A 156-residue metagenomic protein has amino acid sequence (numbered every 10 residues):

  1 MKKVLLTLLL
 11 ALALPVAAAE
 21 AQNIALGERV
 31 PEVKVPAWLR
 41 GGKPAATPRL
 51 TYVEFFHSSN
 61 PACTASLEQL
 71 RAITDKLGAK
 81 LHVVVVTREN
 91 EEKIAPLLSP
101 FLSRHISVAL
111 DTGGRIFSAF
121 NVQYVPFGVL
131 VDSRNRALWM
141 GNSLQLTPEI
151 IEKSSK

Functional and structural regions predicted by a protein language model:
M1-V4: Positively charged n-region of N-terminal signal peptides that target proteins for export
T7-P15: Bacterial N-terminal signal peptides
P15-E32: N-proximal helix/coil linker or "cap" segments that precede and/or mark the start of modular domains
R29-T51, E68: A short beta-strand-turn-helix
R49-T51, F56-N60, Y124: Short pre-active-site segment immediately N-terminal to redox-active cysteine/selenocysteine motifs in thiol-based
T64-F101, I116-S118: Structural microenvironment flanking redox-active thiols in thiol-disulfide oxidoreductases
V84, P100-V129: Short, internal strand/loop/helix patches that form the active-site neighborhood or redox-interaction surface
L130-K156: Thiol-/selenol-based redox modules, centered on thioredoxin-like and closely related oxidoreductase domains
